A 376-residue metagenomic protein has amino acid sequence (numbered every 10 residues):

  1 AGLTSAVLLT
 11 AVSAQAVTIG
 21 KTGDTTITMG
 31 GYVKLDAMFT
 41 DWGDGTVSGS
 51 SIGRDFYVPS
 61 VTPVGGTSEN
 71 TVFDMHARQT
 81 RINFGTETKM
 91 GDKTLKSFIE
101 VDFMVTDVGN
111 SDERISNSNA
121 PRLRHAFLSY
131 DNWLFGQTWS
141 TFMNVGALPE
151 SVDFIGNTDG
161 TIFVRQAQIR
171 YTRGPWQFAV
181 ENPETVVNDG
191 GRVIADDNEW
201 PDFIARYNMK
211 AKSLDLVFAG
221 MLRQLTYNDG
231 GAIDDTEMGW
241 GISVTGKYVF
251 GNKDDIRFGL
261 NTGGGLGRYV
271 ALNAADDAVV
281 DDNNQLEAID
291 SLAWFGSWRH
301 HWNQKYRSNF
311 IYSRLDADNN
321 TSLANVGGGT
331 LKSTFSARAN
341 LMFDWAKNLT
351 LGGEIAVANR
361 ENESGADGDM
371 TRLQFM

Functional and structural regions predicted by a protein language model:
A1-A16: Gram-negative bacterial Sec-dependent N-terminal signal peptides
T18-S50, V58-V187, D197-N208, K212-D215 (+2 more regions): Outer membrane beta-barrel
K21, T71-D74, I115-A120, N157-F163 (+5 more regions): Replace "Gram-negative outer membrane beta-barrel proteins" with "bacterial and organellar outer membrane beta-barrel
T40, K89, M104-N110, S140-N144 (+8 more regions): Sequence/structural signature of outer-membrane beta-barrel proteins
K210-L331: Detector for outer-membrane/organellar transmembrane beta-barrel domains, recognizing the amphipathic beta-strand
A337-E354: C-terminal closing repeat unit and adjoining cap/tail of repeat-based domains
F343, L349, D369-M376: Outer-membrane beta-barrel "beta-signal"
